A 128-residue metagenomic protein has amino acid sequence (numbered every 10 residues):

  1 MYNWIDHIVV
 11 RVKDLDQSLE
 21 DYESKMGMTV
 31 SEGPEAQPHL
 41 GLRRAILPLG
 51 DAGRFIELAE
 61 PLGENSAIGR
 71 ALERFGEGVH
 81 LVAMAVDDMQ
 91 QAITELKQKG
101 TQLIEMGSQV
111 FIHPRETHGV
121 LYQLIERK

Functional and structural regions predicted by a protein language model:
M1-N3, R74-F75: Short, surface-exposed connector motifs at secondary-structure boundaries
Y2-N3, V10-G53, Q91-K99, I104 (+1 more regions): Core segments of cupin and vicinal oxygen chelate
I5-V12, Y22, L47, G53-A59 (+3 more regions): Short, structured motif recognition centered on aromatic/hydrophobic residues
K13, G50-A52, L62-G63, D87 (+2 more regions): Short loop segments at secondary-structure junctions
S31-G33, N65-R70: A short, acidic/glycine-rich surface segment
E60, G107-S108, E126: Short clusters of small/polar residues that mark proteolytic maturation junctions
A67-T94: Mid-chain, well-packed structural core segment of small domains
A83-Q90, K97-I104, R115-Q123, R127: Hydrophobic, ordered structural segments
